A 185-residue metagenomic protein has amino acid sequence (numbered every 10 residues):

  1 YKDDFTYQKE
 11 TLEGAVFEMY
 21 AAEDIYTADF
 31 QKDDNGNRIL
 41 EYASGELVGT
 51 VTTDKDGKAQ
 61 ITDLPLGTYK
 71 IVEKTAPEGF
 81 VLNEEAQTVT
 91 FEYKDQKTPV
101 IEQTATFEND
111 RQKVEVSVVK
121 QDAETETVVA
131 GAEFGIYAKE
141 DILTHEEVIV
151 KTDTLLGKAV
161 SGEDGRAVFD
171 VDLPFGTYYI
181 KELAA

Functional and structural regions predicted by a protein language model:
Y1-A185: Solvent-exposed loop/turn and edge beta-strand elements of beta-rich ligand-binding domains
